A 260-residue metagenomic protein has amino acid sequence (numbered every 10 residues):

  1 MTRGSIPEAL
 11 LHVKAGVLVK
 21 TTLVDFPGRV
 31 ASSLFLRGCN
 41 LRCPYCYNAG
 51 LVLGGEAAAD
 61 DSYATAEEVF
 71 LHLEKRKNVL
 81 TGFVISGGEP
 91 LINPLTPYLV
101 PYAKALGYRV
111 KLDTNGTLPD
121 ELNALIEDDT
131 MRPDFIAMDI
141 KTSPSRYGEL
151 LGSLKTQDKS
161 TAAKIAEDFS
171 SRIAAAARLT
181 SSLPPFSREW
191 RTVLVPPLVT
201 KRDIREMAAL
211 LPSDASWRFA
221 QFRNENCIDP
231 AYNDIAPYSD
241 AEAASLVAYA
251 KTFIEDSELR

Functional and structural regions predicted by a protein language model:
M1-V24, G28, L194-R260: Auxiliary Fe-S-binding modules of radical SAM enzymes
P7-K14, L53-F70: Non-heme iron-sulfur electron-transfer modules
V24-A64: Canonical Radical SAM [4Fe-4S] cluster-binding loop centered on the CxxxCxxC motif and its immediate flanking residues
Y47, E68-V69, E121, L246: Hydrophobic alpha-helical segments typical of transmembrane helices and their membrane-interface/capping positions
A59-Y63, A162-S170, A236-D240: Flexible, glycine- and charge-enriched loops at secondary-structure boundaries
F70-K75, V79-G82, L91-N233: Conserved AdoMet/S-adenosylmethionine-binding subsite of the radical SAM
G88: Conserved alpha-helical segments that form or flank metal/cofactor-binding pockets of metalloenzymes
